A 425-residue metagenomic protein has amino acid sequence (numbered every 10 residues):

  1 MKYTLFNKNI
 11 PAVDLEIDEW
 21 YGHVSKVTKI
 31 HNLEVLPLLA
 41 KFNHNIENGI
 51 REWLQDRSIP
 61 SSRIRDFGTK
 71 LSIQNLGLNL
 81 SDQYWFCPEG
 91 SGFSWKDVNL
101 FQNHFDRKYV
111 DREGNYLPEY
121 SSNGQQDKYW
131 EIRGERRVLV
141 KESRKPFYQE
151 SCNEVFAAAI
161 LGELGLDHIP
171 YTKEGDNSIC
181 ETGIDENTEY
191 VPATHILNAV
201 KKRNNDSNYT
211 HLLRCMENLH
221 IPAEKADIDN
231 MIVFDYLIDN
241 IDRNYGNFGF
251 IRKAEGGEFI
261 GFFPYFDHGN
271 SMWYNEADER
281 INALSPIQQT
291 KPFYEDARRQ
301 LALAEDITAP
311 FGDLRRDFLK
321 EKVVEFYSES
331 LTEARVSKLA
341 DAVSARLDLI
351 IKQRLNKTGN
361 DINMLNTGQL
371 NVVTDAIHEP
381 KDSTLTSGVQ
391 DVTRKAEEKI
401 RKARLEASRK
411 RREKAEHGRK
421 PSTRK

Functional and structural regions predicted by a protein language model:
M1-V233, L237-D239, F250-V392, E397-K402 (+2 more regions): Phosphate/dinucleotide-binding and metal-coordinating scaffold of catalytic cores in nucleotide-dependent enzymes
N244, G249: Canonical protein kinase catalytic loop motif
